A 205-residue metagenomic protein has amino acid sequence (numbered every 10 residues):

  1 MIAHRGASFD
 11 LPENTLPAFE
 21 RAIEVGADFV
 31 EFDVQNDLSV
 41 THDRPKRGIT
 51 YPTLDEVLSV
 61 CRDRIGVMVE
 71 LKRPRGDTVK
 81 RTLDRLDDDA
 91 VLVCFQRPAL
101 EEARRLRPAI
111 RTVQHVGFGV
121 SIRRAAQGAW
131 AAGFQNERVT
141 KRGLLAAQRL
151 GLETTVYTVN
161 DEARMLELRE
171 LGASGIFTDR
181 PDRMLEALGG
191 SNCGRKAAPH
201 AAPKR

Functional and structural regions predicted by a protein language model:
M1-R205: Phosphate-group recognition and catalysis centered on beta-loop-alpha active-site segments
